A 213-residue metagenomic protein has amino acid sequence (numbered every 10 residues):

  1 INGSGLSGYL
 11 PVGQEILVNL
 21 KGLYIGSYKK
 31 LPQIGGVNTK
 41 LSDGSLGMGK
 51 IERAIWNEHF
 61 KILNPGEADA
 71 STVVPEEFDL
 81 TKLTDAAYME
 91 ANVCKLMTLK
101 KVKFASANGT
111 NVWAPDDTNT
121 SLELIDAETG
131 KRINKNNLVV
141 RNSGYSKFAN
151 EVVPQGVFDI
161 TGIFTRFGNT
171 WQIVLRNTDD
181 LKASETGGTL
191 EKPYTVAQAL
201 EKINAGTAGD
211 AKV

Functional and structural regions predicted by a protein language model:
I1-V213: OB-fold nucleic-acid-binding modules
